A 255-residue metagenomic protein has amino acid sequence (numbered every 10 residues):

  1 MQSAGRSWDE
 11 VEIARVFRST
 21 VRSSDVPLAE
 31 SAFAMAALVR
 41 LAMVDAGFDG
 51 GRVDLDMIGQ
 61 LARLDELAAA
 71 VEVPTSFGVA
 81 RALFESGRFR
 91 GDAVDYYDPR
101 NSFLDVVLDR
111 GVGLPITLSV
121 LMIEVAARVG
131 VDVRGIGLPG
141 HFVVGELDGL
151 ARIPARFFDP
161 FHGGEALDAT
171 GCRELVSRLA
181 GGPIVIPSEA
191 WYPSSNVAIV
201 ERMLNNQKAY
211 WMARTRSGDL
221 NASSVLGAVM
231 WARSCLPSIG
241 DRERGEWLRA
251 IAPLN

Functional and structural regions predicted by a protein language model:
M1-N255: A structural boundary/capping signal
